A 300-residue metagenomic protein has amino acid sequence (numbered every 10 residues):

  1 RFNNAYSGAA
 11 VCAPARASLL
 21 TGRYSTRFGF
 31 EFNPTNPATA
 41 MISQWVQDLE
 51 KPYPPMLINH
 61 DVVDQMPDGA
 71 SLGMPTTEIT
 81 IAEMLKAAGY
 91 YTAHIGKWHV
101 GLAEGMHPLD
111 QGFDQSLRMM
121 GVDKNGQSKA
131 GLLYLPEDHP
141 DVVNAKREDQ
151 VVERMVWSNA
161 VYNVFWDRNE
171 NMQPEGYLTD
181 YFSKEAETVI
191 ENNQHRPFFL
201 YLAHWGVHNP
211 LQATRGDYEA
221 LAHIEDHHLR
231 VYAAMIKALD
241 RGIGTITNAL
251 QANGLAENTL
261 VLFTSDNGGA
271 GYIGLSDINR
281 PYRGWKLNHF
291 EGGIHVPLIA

Functional and structural regions predicted by a protein language model:
R1-A300: Formylglycine-dependent sulfatase
